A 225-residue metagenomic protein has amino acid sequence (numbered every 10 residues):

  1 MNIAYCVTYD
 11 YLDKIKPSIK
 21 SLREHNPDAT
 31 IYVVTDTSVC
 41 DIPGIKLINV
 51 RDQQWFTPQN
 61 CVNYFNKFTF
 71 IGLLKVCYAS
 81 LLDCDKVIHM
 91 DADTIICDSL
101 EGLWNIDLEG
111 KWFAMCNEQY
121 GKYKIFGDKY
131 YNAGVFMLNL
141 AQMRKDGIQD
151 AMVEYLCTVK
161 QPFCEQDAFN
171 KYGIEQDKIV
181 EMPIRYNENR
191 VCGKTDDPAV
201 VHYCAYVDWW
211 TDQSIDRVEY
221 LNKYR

Functional and structural regions predicted by a protein language model:
M1-D10, N60-Y64: Glycine-rich phosphate-binding "P-loop"
M1-V7, K16-P17, N26, V33 (+2 more regions): A glycosyltransferase accessory/donor-loop signature
S18-S21, N26-V50: Glycosyltransferase specificity loop/lid
N26-P27, L82-D83, D107, Q176-D177: A structural signal for short coil/turn segments at secondary-structure junctions
V34-C40, D52, Q119, R185-E188: Short, polar loop motifs at secondary-structure junctions
S38-I45, N105-L108, K194: Short loop/helix-cap segments at secondary-structure boundaries that form the rim of catalytic
C40-L81: Active-site-proximal specificity loops/subdomain of glycosyltransferases
I71-Y120, D128-Y130, F136-L138: GT-A fold catalytic core of metal-dependent nucleotide-sugar glycosyltransferases, centered on the diacidic
